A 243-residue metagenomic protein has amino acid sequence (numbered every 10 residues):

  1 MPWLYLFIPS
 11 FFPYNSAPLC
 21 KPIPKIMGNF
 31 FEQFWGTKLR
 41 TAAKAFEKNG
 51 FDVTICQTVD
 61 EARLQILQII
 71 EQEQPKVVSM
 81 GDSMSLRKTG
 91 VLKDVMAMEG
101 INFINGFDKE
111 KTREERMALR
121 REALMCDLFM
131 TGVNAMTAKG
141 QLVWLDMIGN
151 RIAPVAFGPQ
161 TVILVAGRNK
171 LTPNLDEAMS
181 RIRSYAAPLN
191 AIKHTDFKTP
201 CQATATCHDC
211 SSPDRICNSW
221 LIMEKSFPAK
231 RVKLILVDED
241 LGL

Functional and structural regions predicted by a protein language model:
P9, P24-M27: Residues marking helix boundaries in flexible regions
I26-W35: Glycine- and acidic-residue-enriched helix-capping/strand-helix junction motifs
N29-F30, G106-K109, V162-N169: Flexible, glycine/proline-enriched loop segments at strand-loop-helix junctions that form or flank small-ligand binding
W35, L39-R120, M125-M130: N-terminal active-site beta-alpha-beta segment that forms phosphate/nucleotide-binding and substrate-recognition loops
L124-L243: Conserved phosphate- and dinucleotide-binding cores of soluble alpha/beta proteins, encompassing both enzyme active
